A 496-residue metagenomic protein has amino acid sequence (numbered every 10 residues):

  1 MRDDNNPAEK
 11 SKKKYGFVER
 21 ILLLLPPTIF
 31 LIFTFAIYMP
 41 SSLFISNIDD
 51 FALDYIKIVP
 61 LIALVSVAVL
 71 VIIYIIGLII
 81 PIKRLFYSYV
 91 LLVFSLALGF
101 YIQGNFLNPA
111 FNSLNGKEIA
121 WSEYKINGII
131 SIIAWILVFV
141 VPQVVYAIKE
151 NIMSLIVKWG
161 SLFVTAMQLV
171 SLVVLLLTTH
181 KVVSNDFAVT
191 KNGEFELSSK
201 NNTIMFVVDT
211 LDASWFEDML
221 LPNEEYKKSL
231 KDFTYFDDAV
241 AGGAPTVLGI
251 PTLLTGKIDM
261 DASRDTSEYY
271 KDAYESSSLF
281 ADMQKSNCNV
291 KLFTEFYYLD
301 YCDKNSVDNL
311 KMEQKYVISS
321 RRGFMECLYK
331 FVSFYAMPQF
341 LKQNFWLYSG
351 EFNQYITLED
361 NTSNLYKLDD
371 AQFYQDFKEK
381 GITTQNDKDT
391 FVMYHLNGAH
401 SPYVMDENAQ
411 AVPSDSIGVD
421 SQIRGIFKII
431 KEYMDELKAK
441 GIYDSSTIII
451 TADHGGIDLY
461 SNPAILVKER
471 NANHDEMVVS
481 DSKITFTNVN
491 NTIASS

Functional and structural regions predicted by a protein language model:
R2-V183: Transmembrane and membrane-interface helices of multi-pass, inner-membrane envelope-modifying transferases
L53-V65, Y124-I126, T362-L368, D415-G425: Membrane-interface anchor segments at the N-terminal boundary of transmembrane helices in multi-pass membrane enzymes
P81-F139, N201, T210-Q410, Y460 (+2 more regions): Active-site-proximal alpha/beta segments of enzymes that process anionic O-linked groups
T179-F195: Alpha-helical transmembrane signal-anchor/signal-peptide segments
T190-K200, T384, K440: A short acidic-Thr-Gly-centered motif at the start of a beta-strand
I204-M205, E225, G425-P463, A472 (+1 more regions): Metal-dependent active-site segment of extracytoplasmic phospho-/sulfohydrolases and closely related
D259-A262, N471-E476: Short helix-loop capping/hinge motifs at secondary-structure junctions, enriched in acidic/polar residues
Y269-S276, P413-I429, I457-Y460, N473-I493: A short beta-strand-to-alpha-helix junction
